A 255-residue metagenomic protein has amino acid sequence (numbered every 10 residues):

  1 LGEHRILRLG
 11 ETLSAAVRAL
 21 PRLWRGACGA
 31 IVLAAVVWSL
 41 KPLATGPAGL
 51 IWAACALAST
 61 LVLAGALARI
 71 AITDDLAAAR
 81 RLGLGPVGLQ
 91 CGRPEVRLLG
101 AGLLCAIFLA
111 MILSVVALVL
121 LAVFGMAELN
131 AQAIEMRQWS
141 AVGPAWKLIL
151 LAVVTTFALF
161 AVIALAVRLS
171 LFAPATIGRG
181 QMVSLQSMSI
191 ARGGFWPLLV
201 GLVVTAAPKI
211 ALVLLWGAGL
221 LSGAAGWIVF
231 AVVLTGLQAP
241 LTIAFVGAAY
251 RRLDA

Functional and structural regions predicted by a protein language model:
G2-V37, G85-I112, P144-A152, A164-V213: Interfacial aromatic "cap" segments that immediately flank transmembrane helices in multipass membrane proteins
R5-R8, A77-A78, N130-A141, V183: A diffuse structural propensity rather than consistent per-protein peaks
R8, L13, A19-L23, A27-V62 (+1 more regions): Conserved, well-structured beta-alpha core segment at the onset of a catalytic domain
T12, L61, E95, V119 (+6 more regions): Generic hydrophobic/packing signal
A34-S59, L113-V162, K209-A239: Membrane-helix interface segments in multi-pass membrane proteins
C55-A78, V162-G180, P197-A255: Juxtamembrane transition segments at transmembrane-helix termini in multipass membrane proteins
A56-T73, L99-M126: Specific transmembrane helices
R81-G83: Charged interaction scaffolds used for protein-protein
